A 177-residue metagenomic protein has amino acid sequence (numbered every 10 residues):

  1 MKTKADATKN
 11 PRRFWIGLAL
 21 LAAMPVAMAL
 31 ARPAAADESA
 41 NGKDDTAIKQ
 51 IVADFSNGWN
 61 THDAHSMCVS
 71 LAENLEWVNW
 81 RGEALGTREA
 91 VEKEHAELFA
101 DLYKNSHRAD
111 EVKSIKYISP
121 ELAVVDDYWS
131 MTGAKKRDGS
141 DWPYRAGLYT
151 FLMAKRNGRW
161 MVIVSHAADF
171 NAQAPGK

Functional and structural regions predicted by a protein language model:
M1-P11: N-terminal secretory signal peptides that target proteins for export/translocation
R12-I16: N-terminal export leaders
G17-A29: Bacterial N-terminal signal peptides
L30-N74, E89, A174-K177: Short, low-complexity N-terminal intrinsically disordered segments enriched in polar/charged residues
D45-T46, A64-E121, Y128, P143: A solvent-exposed, acidic/Ser-Thr-rich amphipathic alpha-helical stretch
N60, M131-R137: Beta-strand elements of well-folded, non-transmembrane domains
I115-V124, M153-R159: A short, structured loop/turn motif at beta-sheet edges
R145-Q173: Short beta-strand edge/turn micro-motifs at domain boundaries
